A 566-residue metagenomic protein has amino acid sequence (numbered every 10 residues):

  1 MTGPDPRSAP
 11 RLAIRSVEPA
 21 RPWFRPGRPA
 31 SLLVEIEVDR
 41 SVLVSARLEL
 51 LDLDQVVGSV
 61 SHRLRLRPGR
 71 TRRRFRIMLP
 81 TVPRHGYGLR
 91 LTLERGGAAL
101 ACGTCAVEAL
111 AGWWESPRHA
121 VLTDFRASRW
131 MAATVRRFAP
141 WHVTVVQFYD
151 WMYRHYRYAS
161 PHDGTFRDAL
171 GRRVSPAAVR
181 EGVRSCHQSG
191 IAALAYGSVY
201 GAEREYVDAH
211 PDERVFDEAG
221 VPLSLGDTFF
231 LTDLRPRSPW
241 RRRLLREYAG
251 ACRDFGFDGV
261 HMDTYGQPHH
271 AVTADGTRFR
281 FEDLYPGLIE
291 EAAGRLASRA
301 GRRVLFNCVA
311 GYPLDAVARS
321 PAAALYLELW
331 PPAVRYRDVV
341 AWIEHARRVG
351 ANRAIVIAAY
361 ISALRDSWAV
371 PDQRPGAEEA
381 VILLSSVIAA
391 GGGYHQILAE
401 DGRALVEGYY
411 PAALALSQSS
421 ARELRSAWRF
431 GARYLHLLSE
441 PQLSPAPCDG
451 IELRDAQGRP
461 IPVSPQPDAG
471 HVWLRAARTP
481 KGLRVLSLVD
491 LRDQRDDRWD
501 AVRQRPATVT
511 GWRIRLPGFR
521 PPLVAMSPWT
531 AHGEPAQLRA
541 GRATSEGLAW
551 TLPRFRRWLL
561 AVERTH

Functional and structural regions predicted by a protein language model:
A101-R154: An acidic-aromatic substrate-binding cleft motif
A111-P117, T123-S128, A195-F255: Active-site-adjacent "subsite" loops/lids of carbohydrate-active enzymes
S116-R129, A159-P176, G226-R243, A271-Y285 (+2 more regions): The substrate-binding groove and active-site-proximal loops of carbohydrate-active enzymes, especially glycoside
M152-A202, G276-Y285, E291, R295: Aromatic-lined substrate-binding rim segments of carbohydrate-active enzymes
P236-L325, L329-N352: Active-site neighborhood of glycoside hydrolase catalytic domains
T264, R353-G450: Aromatic/acidic polysaccharide-binding cleft in carbohydrate-active enzymes
G458-R520, R557-A561: Carbohydrate-binding surface patches
A543-H566: C-terminal beta-strand-rich structural cap/linker in extracellular carbohydrate-active enzymes
